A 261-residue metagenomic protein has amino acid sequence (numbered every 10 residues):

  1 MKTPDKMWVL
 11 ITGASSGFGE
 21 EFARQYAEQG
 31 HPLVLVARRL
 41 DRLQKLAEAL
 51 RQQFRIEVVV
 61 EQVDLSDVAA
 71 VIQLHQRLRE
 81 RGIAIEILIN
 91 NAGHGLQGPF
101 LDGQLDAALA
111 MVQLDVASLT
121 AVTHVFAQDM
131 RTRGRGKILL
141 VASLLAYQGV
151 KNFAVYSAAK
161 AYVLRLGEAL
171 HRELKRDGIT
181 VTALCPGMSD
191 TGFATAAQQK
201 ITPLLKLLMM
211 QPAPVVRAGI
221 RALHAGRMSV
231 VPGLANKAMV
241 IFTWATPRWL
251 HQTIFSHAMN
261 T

Functional and structural regions predicted by a protein language model:
S15-S16: Conserved glycine-rich cofactor-binding loop
Q29-L46: Conserved glycine-rich Rossmann-like NAD(P)H-binding loop of the short-chain dehydrogenase/reductase
N91-L96: Conserved NAD(P)H cofactor-binding loop of Rossmann-fold oxidoreductase domains
P99-V112: Substrate-binding pocket helix/loop in short-chain dehydrogenase/reductase
T123, A159: Active-site helix of classical SDR
S143: Residue(s) in the substrate-gating loop at a strand-loop-helix junction that position the organic substrate next
A183, P203-V240: C-terminal helical subdomain
